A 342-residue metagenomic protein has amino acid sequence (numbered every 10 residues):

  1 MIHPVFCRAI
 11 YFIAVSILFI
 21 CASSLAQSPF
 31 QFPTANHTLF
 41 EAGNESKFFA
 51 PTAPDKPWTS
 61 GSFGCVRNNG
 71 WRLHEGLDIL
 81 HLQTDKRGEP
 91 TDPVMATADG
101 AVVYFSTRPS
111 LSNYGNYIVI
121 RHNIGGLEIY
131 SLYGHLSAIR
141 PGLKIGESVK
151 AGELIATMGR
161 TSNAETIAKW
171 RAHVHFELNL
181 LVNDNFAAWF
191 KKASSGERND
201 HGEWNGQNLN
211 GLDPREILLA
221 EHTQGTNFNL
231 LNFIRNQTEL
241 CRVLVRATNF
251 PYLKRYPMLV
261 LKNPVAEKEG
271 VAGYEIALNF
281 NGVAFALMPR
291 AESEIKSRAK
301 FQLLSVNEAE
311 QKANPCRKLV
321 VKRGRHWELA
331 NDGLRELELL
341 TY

Functional and structural regions predicted by a protein language model:
M1-C7: N-terminal secretory signal peptides that target proteins for export/translocation
Y11-C21: Bacterial N-terminal signal peptides
A26-N116, N199-Y342: Surface-exposed, glycine-biased beta-strand/turn segments
L80-Q83, S131-R140, R160-E165, S195-H201: Short helix/strand-bridging catalytic loops that position acidic/His residues to coordinate divalent metals and engage
E89-T91, T97-R140, K169, H173-H175: Zn2+-dependent peptidoglycan hydrolase active-site motif and core
T97, L143-K144, V149: Surface-exposed strand-loop junctions at beta-sheet edges and helix termini that form docking/interaction patches
S112, Y117-I120, E147-G225: Conserved, short, structured surface segments that act as functional micro-motifs
